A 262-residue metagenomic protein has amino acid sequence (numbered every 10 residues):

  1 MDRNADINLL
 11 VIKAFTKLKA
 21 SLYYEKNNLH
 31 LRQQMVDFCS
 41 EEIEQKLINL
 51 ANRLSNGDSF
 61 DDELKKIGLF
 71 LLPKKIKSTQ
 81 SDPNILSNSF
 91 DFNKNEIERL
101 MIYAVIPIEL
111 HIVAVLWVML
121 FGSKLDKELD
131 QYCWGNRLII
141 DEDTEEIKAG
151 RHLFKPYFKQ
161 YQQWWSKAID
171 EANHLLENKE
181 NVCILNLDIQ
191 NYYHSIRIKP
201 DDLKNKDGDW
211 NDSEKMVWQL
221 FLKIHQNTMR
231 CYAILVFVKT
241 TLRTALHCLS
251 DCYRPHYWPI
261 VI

Functional and structural regions predicted by a protein language model:
M1-N93, I97: Non-catalytic, polymerase-adjacent accessory regions of viral genome-replication enzymes
Q33-E44, P107, H111-A114, R151 (+4 more regions): Generic detection of long, well-ordered alpha-helical segments
E42-D58, L120-F121, L125, A172 (+3 more regions): Hydrophobic, Leu/Ile/Phe/Ala-enriched alpha-helical segments that form helix-helix packing faces
K74-I76, I108-L110, D188-Y193: Short, flexible loop/turn elements at secondary-structure junctions
S81, I85, S89-I102, Q162-L176: Short linear interaction motifs
I97-C133, T240-I262: Conserved pre-motif C helix in the palm subdomain of viral-like polymerases
V118-N186, N191-R197: Active-site-proximal segment of RNA-dependent polymerases
D170-I262: Conserved polymerase palm-domain catalytic core
